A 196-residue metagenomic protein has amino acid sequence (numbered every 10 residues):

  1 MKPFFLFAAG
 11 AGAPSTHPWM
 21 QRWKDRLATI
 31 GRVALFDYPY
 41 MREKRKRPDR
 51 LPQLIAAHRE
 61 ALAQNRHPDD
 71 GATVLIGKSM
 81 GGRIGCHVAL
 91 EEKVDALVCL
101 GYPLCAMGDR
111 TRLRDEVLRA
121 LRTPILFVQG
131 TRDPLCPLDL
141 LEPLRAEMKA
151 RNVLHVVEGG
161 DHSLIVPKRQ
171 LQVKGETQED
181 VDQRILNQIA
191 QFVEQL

Functional and structural regions predicted by a protein language model:
K2-T73, I84, L164-K174, V181: Serine-hydrolase catalytic machinery in alpha/beta-hydrolase-like enzymes
L6-G10, G101, Q129: The conserved beta1-alpha1 loop
A13, I125, R132-C136, H162-S163: Acidic catalytic loop of the alpha/beta-hydrolase fold
A72-G77, L100: Short beta-strand immediately N-terminal to the catalytic nucleophile in serine-hydrolase-like folds
G77-G81, G85: Gly/Ala-rich beta-loop-alpha elbow adjacent to hydrolase catalytic centers
K93-G108: A conserved short beta-strand
A120-R122, F127-Q129, D133, V157: Short beta-strand/loop motif that positions the catalytic acidic residue of the alpha/beta-hydrolase fold
N152-L196: C-terminal catalytic histidine-bearing segment of alpha/beta-hydrolase fold enzymes
